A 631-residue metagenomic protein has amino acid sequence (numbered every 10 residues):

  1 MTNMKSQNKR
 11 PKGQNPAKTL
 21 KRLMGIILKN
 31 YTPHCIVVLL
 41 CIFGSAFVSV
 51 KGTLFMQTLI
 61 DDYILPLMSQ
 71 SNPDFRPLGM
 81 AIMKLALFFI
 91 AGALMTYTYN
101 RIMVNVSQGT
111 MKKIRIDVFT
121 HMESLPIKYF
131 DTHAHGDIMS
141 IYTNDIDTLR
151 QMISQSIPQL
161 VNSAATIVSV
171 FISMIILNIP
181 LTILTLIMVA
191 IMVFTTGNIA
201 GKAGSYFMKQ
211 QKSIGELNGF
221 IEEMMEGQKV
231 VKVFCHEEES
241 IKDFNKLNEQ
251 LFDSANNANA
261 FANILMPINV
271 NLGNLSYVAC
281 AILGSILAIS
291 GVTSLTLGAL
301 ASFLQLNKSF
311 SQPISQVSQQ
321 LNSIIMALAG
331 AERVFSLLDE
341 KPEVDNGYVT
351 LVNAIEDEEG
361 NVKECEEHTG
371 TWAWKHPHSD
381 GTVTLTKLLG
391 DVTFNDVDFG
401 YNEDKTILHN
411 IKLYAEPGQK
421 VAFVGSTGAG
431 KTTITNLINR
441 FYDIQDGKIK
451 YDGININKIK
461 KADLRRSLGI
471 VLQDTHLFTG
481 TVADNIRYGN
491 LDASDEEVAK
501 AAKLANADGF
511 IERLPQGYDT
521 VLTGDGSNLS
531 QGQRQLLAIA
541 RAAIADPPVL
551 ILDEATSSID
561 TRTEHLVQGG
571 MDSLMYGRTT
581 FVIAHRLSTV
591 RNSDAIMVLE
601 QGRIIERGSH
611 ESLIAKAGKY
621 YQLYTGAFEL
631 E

Functional and structural regions predicted by a protein language model:
M1-S49, I64-L85, Y99-M103, S107 (+10 more regions): Membrane-integrated ABC transporters
T2-K12, Q108, I116-T148, G219-D243 (+4 more regions): Short intracellular "coupling" helices and adjacent cytoplasmic loop segments at the cytosolic face of multi-pass
K21, L40, M95, Y99 (+5 more regions): Hydrophobic alpha-helical transmembrane segments of ABC transporter permease domains
K29-T32, I127-K128, I146-I153, I157 (+5 more regions): An intracellular "coupling" helix at the cytosolic face of ABC transporter transmembrane type-1 domains
N30, H34-F47, K51, F88 (+3 more regions): Transmembrane helices of ABC transporter permease
G44-V48, G52, A86, I90-S107 (+5 more regions): Hydrophobic alpha-helical membrane-associated segments
P66, S173-I187, N257, F261-E332 (+3 more regions): Helix-loop-helix
S71-N72, A354-E631: ABC-type nucleotide-binding domain
